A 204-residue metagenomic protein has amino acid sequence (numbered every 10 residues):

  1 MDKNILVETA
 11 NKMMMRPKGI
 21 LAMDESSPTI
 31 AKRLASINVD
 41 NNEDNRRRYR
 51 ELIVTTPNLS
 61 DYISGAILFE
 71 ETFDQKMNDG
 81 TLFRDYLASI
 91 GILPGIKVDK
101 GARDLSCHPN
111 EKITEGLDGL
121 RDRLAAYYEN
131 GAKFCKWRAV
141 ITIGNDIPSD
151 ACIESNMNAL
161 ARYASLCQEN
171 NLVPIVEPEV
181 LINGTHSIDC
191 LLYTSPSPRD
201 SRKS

Functional and structural regions predicted by a protein language model:
M1-N130, I143: Alpha/beta catalytic barrel-like cores
N41, K112-G119, P148-A159, D189-L192: Alpha-helix N-cap and loop-to-helix initiation/capping positions
N42, W137, V176: Conserved, mostly hydrophobic/aromatic
T72-D74, I141-D150, I182-H186: Glycine-rich, proline-tolerant flexible connector loops at the mouths of alpha/beta enzymes
D122, A126, S155-E169: Alpha-helical scaffolding segments of alpha/beta enzyme cores, especially the outer helices of TIM-barrel or partial
Y193-D200: Conserved small/polar residues in nucleotide/adenosyl-binding loops
